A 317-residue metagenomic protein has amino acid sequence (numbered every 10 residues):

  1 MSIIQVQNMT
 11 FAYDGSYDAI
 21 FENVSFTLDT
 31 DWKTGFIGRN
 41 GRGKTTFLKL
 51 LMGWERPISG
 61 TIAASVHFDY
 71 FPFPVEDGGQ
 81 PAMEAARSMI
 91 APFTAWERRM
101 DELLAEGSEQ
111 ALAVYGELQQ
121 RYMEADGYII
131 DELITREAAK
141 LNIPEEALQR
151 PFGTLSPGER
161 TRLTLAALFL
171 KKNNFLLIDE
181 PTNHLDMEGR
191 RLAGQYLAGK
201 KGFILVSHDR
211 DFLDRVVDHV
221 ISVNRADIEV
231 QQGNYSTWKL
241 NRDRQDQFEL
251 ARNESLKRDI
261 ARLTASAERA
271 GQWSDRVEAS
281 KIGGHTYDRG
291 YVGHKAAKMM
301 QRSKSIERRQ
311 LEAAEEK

Functional and structural regions predicted by a protein language model:
M1-E254: ABC ATP-binding cassette signature C-motif
S2, E106-G107, A113-I129, P144 (+1 more regions): Flexible nucleotide-interacting loop at or near the entrance of a catalytic core
